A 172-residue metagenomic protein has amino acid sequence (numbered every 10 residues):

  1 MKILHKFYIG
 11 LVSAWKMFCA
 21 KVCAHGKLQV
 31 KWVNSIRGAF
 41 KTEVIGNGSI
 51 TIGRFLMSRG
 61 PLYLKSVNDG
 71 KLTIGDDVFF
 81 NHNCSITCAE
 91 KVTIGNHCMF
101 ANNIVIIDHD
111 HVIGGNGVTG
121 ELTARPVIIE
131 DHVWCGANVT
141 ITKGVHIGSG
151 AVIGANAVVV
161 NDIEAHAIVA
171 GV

Functional and structural regions predicted by a protein language model:
M1-I107, E130-D131, S149, A165: Domain-scale signature associated with acetyltransferase and cell-envelope carbohydrate enzymes
K6, I94-V172: Glycine-rich hexapeptide-repeat left-handed beta-helix
